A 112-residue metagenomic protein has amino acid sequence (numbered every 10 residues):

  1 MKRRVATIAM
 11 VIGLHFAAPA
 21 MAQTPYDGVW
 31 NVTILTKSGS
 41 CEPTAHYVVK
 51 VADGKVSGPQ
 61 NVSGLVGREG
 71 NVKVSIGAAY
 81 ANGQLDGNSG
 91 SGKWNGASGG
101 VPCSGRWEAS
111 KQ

Functional and structural regions predicted by a protein language model:
M1, A22-Q23: Absolute protein N-terminus
M1-I8: Bacterial N-terminal signal peptides that target proteins for export
I8-H15: Bacterial N-terminal signal peptides
A17-P19: N-terminal signal peptide c-region/cleavage motif recognized by signal peptidases
T24-Q112: Central antiparallel beta-sheet cores of small beta-barrel/beta-sandwich binding domains
